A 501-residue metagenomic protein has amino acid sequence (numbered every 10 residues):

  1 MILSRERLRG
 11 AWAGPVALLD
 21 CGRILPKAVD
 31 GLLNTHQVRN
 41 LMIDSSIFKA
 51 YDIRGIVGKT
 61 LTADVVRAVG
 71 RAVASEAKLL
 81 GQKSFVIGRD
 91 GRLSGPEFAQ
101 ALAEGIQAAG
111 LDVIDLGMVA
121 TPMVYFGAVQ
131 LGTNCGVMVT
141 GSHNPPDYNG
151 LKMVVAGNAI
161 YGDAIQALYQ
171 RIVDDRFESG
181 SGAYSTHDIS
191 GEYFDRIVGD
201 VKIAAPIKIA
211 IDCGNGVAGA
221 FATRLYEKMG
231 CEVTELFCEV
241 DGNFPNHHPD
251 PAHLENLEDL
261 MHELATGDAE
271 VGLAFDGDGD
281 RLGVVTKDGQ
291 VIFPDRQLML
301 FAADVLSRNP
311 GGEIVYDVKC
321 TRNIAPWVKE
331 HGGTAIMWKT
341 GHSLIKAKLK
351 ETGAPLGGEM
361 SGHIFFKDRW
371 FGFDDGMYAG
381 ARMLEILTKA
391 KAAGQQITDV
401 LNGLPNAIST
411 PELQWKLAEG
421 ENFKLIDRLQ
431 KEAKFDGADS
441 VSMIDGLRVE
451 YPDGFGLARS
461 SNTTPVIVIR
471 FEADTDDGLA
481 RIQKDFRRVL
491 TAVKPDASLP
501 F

Functional and structural regions predicted by a protein language model:
L25, D30-L41: Short, Lys/Arg-enriched N-terminal segments with co-localized hydrophobic residues within the first ~10-30 amino acids
R39-E104, A108-A109, T186-I209: An N-terminal, well-structured beta->alpha segment
L79, K83-Y148, D195-R196, L225-V285: N-terminal small/polar loop signature for handling phosphorylated ligands or for N-terminal nucleophile
M123, Q166-D195, G199, K287-M360 (+1 more regions): Proline/glycine-rich low-complexity loops and linkers
N149-G267: Gly/Ser/Thr-enriched, mixed-charge loops and adjacent short helices that form phosphate/oxyanion-binding elements
N309-R470, T475-F501: Phosphate-binding and adjacent anionic-ligand microenvironments
